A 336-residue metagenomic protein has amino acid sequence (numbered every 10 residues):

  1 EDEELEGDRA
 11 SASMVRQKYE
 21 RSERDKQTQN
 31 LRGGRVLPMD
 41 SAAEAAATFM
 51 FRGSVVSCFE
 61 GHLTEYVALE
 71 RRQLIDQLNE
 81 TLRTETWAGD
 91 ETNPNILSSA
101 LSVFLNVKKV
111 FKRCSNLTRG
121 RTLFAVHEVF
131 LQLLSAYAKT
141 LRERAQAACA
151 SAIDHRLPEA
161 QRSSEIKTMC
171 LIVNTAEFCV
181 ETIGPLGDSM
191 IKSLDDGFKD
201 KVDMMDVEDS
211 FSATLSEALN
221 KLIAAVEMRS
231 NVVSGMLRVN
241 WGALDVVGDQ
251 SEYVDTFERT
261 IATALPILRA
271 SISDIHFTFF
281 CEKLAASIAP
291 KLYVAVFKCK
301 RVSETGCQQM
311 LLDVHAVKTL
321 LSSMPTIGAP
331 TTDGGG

Functional and structural regions predicted by a protein language model:
E1-A46: Compositionally biased, intrinsically disordered low-complexity regions enriched for acidic
Q27-L31, R35-E44, M50-G335: Extended alpha-helical rod/solenoid/coiled-coil scaffold segments used as assembly/tethering elements in large
